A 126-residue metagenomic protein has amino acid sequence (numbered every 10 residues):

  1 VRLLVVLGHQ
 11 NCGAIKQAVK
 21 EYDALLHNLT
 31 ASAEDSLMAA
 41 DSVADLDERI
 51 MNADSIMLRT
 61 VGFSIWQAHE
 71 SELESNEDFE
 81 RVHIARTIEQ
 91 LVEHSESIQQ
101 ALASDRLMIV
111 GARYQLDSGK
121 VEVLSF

Functional and structural regions predicted by a protein language model:
V1-L3, C12-F126: Divalent-metal-activated hydrolytic enzyme cores
V6: Conserved functional hotspot residues or short segments at active or partner-binding sites across diverse domains
H9: Histidine-centered divalent metal-coordination motifs
